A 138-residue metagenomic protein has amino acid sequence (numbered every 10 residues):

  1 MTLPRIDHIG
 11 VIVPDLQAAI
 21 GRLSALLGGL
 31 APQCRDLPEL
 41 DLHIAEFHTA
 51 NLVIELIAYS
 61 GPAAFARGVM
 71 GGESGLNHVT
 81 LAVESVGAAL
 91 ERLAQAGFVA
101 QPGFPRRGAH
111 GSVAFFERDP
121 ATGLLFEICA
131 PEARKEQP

Functional and structural regions predicted by a protein language model:
M1-L42: Long, hydrophobic N-terminal alpha-helical segment
M1-T2, A45-E46, E55, L90-P138: Vicinal oxygen chelate
I6-P14, A45-H48, R67-G87, A114: Vicinal oxygen chelate
A18-G21, V86-E91: Short, conserved charged micro-motifs
P32-C34, A63-R67: A short, acidic/glycine-rich surface segment
L37-L40, G71, R106-A109: A short beta-turn/loop motif at secondary-structure boundaries
H48-T49, I57-P62: A glycine-rich, hydrophobic loop/mini-helix early in the fold
